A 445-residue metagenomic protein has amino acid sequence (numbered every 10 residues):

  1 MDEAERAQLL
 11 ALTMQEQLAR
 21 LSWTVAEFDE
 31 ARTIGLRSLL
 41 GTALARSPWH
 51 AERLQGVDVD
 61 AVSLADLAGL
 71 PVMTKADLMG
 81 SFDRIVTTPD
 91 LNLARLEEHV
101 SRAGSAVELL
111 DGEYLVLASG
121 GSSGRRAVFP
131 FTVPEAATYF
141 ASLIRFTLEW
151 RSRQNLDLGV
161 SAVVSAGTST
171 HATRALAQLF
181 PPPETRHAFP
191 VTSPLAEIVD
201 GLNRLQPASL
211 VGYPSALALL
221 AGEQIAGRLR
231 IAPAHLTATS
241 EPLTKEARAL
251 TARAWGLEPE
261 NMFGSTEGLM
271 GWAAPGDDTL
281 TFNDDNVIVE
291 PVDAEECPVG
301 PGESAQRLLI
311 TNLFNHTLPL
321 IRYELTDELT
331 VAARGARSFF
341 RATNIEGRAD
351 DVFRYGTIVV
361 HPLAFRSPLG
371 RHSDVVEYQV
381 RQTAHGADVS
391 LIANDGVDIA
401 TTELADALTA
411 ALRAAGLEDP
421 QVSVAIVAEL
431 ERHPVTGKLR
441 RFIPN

Functional and structural regions predicted by a protein language model:
M1-A118, R125-Y139, R145, E149-S152 (+4 more regions): Nucleotide 5′-phosphate-binding alpha/beta core
A43, S119, L210, T251 (+6 more regions): Residue-level signal for inorganic ion chemistry
P134-A137, A141-L143, V160-A216, E260: AMP-binding/adenylate-forming
F180, G227-L229, D277-T281: Short, hinge-like loop/turn segments at secondary-structure boundaries
P182, A232, A254-E258: Short, structured coil segments at secondary-structure junctions
P190-E197, P207-R248, E260-G268: Adenylate-forming
L210, F314-E418: AMP-binding/adenylate-forming catalytic core of the ANL superfamily
L243-R334: Conserved AMP-binding/adenylate-forming
